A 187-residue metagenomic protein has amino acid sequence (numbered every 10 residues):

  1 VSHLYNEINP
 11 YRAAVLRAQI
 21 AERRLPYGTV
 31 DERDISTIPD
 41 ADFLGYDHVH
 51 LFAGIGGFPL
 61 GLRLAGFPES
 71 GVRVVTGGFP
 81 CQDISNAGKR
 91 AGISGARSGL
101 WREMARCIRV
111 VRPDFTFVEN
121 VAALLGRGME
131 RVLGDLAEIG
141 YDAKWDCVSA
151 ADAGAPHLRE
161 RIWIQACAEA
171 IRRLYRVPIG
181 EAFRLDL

Functional and structural regions predicted by a protein language model:
Y5-E7, H50-F52: Class I SAM-dependent methyltransferase core
N6-P10, E119-N120: Conserved acidic E/D residue at the C-terminus of a beta-strand in Rossmann-like folds
N9, T29-T37, C147-A151: Conserved acidic residues
A13-A14, W101: Short alpha-helix immediately C-terminal to the canonical SAM-binding loop
A18-G45: S-adenosyl-L-methionine
D40-Y46, R63-V74, F79-L187: Class I S-adenosyl-L-methionine
L51-I55, F79: Class I SAM-dependent methyltransferase "Motif I" SAM/SAH-binding loop
I55-A65: Conserved SAM-binding loop of SAM-dependent methyltransferases across substrates and taxa, primarily the Class I
